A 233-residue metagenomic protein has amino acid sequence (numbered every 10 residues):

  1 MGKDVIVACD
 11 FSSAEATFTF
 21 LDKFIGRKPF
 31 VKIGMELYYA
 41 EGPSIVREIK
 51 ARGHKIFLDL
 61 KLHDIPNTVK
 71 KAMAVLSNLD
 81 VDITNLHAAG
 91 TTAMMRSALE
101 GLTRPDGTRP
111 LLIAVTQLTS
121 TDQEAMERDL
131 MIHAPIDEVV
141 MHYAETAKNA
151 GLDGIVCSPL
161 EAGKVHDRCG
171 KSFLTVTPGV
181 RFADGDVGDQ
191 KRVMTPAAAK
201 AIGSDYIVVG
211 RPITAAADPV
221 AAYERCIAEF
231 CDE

Functional and structural regions predicted by a protein language model:
G2, T68-D153, E161, R168-S172 (+1 more regions): Conserved anion-binding
K3-C9, V31-I33, I56-L60, T84-L86 (+4 more regions): Hydrophobic faces of well-ordered beta-strands that scaffold small-molecule active sites in alpha/beta enzyme cores
S12-F24, N67-V75, I136-T146, K191-A198: Short, acidic/polar
A14-T19, E36-R52, D64-K71, A88-L111 (+3 more regions): Active-site-adjacent beta->alpha loops and helix N-cap segments on the catalytic face of soluble alpha/beta enzymes
G26, R52, L79, A150 (+1 more regions): Structural motif
L79-T92, D189-A222: Glycine-rich phosphate-binding active-site loops on the catalytic face of alpha/beta enzymes
G151-V209: Hydrophobic secondary-structure block in the mid-to-C-terminal portion of proteins
